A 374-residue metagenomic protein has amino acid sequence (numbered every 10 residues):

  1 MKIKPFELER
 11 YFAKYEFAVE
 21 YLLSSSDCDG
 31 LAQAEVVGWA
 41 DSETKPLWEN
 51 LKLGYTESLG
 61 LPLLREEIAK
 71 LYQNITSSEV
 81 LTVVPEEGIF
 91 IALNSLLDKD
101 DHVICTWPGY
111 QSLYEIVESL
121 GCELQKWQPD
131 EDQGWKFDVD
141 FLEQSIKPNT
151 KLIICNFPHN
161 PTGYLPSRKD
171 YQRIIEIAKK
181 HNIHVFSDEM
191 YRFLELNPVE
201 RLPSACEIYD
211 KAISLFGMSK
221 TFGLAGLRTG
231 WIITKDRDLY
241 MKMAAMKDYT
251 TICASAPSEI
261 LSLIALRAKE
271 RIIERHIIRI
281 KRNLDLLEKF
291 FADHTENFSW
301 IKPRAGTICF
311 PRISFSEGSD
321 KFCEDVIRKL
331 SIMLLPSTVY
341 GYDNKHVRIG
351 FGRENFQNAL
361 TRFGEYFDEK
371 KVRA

Functional and structural regions predicted by a protein language model:
M1-E87, A268, K370-A374: N-terminal small-domain helix-loop-helix segment of the aminotransferase-like
K70, S95-C155: PLP-dependent aminotransferase-like
N74, I104, E143-Q144, S316 (+2 more regions): PLP-dependent enzyme catalytic core of the Aspartate aminotransferase-like
D101, C122, K180-H184, D210: A short helix->loop->beta-strand "cap" motif at the edges of active sites that frequently abuts
L120, K180-H181, L330, K370: Helix C-cap/helix->beta junction micro-motif
E131-E200: Active-site phosphate-binding strand-loop segment of PLP-dependent enzymes
I208-K281, E288-F290, T361: Conserved core segment of the aminotransferase class I/II
L263, I280-E288, S299-I313: Conserved glycine-rich beta-strand-loop-beta hairpin in the small C-terminal domain of fold type I
